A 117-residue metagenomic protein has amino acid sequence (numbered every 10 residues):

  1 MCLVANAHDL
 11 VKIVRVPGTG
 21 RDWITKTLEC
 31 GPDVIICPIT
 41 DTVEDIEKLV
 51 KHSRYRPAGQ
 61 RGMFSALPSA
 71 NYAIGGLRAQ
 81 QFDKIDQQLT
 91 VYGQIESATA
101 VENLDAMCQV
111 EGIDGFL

Functional and structural regions predicted by a protein language model:
M1-A7, I13-C30, Q80-D83: N-terminal active-site wall of soluble small-molecule enzyme domains
D9-V11, L89-T90: Short, basic, glycine/proline-bearing loop/turn elements
I13-V16, C37, L117: Short beta-strand segments at enzyme active-site cores
D22, C30, V34-G115: Conserved anion-binding
